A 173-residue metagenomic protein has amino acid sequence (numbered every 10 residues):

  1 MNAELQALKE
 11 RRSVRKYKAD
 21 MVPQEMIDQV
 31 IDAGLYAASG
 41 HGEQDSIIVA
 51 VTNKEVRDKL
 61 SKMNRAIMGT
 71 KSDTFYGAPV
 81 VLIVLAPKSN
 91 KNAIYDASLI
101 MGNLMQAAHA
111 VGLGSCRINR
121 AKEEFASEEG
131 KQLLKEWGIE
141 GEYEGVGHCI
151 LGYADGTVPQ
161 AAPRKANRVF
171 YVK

Functional and structural regions predicted by a protein language model:
M1-K173: Acidic, surface-exposed loops and disordered segments
